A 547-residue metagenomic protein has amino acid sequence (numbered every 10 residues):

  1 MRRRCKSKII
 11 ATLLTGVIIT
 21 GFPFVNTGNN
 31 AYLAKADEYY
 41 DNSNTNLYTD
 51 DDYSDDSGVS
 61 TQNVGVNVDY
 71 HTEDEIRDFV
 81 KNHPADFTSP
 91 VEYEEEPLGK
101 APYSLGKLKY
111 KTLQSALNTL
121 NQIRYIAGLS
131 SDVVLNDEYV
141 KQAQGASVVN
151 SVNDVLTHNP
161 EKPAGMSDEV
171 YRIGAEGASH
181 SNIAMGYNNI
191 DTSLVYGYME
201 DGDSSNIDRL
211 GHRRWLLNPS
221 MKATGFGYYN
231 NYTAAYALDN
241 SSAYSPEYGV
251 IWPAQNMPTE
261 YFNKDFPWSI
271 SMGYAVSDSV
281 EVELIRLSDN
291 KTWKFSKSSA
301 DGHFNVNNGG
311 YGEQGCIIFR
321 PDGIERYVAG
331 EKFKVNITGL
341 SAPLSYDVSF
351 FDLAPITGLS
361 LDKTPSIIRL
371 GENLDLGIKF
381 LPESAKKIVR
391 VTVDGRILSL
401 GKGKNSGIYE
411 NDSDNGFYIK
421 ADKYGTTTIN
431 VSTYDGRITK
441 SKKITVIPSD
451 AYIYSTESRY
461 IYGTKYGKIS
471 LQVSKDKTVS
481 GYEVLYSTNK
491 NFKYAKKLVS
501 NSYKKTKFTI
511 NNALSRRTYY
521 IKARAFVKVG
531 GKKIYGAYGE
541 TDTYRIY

Functional and structural regions predicted by a protein language model:
A31, A36-A354: Functional surface patches built around histidine and acidic residues
P321-G330, K420-G425, I510-T518: Surface-exposed, short loops/turns at beta-strand junctions within beta-sandwich domains
P355-S449: Extracytoplasmic soluble-region selector
G467-T478: Conserved aromatic anchor
E483-S515: Recognizes extended acidic, P/S/T-rich segments that occur within or adjacent to Ig-like beta-sandwich modules
N511-G531: Beta-strand-rich modules
V529-Y547: Extracellular fibronectin type III
